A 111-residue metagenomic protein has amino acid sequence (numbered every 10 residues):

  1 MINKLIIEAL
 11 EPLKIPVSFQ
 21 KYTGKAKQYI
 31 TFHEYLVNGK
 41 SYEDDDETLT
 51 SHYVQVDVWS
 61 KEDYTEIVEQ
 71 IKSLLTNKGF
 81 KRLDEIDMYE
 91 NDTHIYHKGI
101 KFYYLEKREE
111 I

Functional and structural regions predicted by a protein language model:
M1-I111: Long, contiguous binding/interaction regions
